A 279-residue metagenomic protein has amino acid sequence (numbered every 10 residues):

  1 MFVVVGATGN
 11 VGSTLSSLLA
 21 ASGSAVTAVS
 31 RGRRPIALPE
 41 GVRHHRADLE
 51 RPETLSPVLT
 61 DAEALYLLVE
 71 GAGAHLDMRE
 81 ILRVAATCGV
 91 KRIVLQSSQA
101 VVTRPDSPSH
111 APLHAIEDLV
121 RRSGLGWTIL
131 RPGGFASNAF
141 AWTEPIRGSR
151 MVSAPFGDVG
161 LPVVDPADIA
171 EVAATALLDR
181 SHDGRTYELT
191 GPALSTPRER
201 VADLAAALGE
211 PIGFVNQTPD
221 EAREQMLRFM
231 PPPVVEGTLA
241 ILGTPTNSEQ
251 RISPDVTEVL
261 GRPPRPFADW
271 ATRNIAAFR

Functional and structural regions predicted by a protein language model:
M1-P39, E50-E53, P57-A62, G71-R92 (+5 more regions): Oxidoreductase cofactor-interface core, primarily capturing Rossmann-like NAD(P)-dependent enzymes
A47: Cofactor-binding loops of NAD(P)H-dependent oxidoreductases, dominated by short-chain dehydrogenase/reductases
D220-R279: A hydrophobic C-terminal alpha-helical subdomain
